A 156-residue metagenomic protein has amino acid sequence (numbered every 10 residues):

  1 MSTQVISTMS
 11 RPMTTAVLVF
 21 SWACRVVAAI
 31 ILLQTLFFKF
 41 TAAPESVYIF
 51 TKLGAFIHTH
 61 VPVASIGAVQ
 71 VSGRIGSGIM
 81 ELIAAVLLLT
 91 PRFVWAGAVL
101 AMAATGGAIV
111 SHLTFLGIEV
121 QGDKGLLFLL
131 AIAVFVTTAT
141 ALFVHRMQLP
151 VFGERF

Functional and structural regions predicted by a protein language model:
S2-F156: Membrane-interface extramembranous regions
